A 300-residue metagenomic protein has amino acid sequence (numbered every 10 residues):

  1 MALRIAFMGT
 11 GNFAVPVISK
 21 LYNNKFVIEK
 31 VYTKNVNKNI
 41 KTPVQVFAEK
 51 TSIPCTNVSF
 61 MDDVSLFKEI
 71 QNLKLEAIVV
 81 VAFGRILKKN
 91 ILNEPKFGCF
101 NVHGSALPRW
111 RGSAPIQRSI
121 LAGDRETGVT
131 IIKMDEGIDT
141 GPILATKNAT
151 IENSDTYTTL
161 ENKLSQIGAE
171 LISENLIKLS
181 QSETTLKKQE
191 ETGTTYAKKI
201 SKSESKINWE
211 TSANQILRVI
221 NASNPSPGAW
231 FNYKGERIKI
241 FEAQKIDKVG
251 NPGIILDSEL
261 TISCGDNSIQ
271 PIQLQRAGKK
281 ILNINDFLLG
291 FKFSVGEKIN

Functional and structural regions predicted by a protein language model:
M1-P225, N267-Q270, R276-G278, N300: One-carbon transfer enzymes
E210-N300: An anion-binding loop in the catalytic cleft
